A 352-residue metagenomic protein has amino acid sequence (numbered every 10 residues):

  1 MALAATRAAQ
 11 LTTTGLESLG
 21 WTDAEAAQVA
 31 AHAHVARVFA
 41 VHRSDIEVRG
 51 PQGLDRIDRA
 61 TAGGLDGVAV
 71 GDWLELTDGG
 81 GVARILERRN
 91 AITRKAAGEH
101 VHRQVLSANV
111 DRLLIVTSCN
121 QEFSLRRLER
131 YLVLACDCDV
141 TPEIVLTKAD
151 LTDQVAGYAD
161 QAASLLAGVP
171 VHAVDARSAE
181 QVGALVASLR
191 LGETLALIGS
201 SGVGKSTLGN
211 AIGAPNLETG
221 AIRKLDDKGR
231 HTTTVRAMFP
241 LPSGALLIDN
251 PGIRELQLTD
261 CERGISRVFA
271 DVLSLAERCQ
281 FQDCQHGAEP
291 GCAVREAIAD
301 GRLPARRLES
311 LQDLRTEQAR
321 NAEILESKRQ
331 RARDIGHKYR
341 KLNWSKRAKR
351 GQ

Functional and structural regions predicted by a protein language model:
M1-T14, H32, D66-G81, I85-R112 (+5 more regions): Helix-rich effector regions associated with P-loop NTPase G domains
H32-H42: Structural detector for short beta-strands of small beta-barrel domains
S44-V48: Short aromatic-glycine-enriched beta-strand elements
L54-V70: Beta-strand/loop nucleic-acid-binding surfaces
D78-V82, Q121, S201: Short, charged beta-turn/beta-strand-edge "cap" motif at the junction between a beta-strand and an adjacent loop
R126-C136, T141: Histidine-anchored nucleotide/phosphate-binding helix
T141, K148-V203: Canonical P-loop GTPase G-domain recognition
